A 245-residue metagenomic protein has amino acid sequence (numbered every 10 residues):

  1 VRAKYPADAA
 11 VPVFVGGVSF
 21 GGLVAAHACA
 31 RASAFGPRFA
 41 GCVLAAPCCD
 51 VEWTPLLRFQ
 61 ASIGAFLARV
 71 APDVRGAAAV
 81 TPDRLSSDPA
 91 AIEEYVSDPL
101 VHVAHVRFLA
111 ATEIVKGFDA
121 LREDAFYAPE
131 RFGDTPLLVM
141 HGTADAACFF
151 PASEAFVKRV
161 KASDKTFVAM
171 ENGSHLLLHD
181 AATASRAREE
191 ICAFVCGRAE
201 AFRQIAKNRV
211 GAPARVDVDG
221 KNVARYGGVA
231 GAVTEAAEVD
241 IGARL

Functional and structural regions predicted by a protein language model:
V1-A3: Alpha/beta-hydrolase active-site loop
P6-V18: Alpha/beta-hydrolase fold nucleophile elbow
A10, G36-F39, D164: Core-facing hydrophobic residues within beta-strands of well-ordered domains
V18-V106: Alpha/beta-hydrolase-fold enzymes
V101, V106-A128: Active-site nucleophile elbow and catalytic-triad environment of alpha/beta-hydrolase enzymes
G133, V139-H141, D145: Short beta-strand/loop motif that positions the catalytic acidic residue of the alpha/beta-hydrolase fold
A146-A152: Conserved alpha/beta-hydrolase "acid-adjacent" motif
T166, E171-R244: Catalytic active-site module of serine/aspartate enzymes centered on a nucleophile-bearing elbow/loop
